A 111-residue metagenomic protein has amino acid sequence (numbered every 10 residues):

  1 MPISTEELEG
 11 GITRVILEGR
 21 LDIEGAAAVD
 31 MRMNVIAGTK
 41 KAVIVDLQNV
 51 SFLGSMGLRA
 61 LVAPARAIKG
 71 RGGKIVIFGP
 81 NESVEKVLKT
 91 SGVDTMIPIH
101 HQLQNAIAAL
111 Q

Functional and structural regions predicted by a protein language model:
M1-I16: Short beta-strand/loop segment at the start of cytosolic alpha/beta domains
P2-I3, I107-Q111: Short hydrophobic/aromatic patches at helix-to-coil boundaries
E9-G10, Q48, Q104: Conserved catalytic submotifs in the C-terminal HATPase_c
T13, N105-A108: A short acidic, often aromatic-flanked loop/helix-cap motif at beta-alpha or helix-coil junctions that lines enzyme
I23-I97: Amphipathic alpha-helical interaction surfaces in cytosolic regulatory modules
E82, Q104-N105: Acidic phosphotransfer microenvironment of two-component signaling modules
P98-Q102: Short acidic-hydrophobic, aromatic-tinged amphipathic segments that line or gate anion-handling sites
